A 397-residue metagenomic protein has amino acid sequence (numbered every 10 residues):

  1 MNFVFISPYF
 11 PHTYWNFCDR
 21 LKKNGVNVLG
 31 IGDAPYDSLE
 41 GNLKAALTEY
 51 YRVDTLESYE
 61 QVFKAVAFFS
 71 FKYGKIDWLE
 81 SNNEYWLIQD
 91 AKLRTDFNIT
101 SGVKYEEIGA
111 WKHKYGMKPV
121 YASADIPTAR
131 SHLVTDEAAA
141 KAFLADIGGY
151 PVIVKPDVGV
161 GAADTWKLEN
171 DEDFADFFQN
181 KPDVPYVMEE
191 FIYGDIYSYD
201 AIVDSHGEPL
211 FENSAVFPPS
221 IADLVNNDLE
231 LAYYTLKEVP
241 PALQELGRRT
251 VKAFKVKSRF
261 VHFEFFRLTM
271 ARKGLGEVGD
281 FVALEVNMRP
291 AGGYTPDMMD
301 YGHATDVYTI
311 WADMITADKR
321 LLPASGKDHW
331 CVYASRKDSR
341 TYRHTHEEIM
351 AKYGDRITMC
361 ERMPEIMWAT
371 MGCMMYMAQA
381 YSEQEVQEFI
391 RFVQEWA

Functional and structural regions predicted by a protein language model:
M1-K104, A138, R320, Y381-W396: ATP-binding N-terminal substructure of ATP-dependent carboxylate-amine bond-forming enzymes
W15-K22, K118, L144, A175-F178: Short amphipathic alpha-helical segments and helix-helix/interface helices
Q61, A139-F143, D173: Short acidic active-site motifs
F69-I76, D146-G149, K181-D183: Glycine-rich phosphate-binding loop signature in dinucleotide/nucleotide-binding domains
R94-D164: A conserved helix-loop-beta module that forms one wall/lid of the active-site cleft in ATP-utilizing catalytic domains
P127-A129, P151-V154, A163-S198, S220-L231 (+3 more regions): Conserved ATP-binding module of the ATP-grasp superfamily
E190-V256, F260, R267, L275-V278 (+3 more regions): ATP-dependent carboxylate/phosphate-activation module, predominantly the ATP-grasp catalytic core and closely related
A312-A397: Peripheral (often C-terminal) accessory segments that flank ATP-dependent C-N-forming ligase machineries
